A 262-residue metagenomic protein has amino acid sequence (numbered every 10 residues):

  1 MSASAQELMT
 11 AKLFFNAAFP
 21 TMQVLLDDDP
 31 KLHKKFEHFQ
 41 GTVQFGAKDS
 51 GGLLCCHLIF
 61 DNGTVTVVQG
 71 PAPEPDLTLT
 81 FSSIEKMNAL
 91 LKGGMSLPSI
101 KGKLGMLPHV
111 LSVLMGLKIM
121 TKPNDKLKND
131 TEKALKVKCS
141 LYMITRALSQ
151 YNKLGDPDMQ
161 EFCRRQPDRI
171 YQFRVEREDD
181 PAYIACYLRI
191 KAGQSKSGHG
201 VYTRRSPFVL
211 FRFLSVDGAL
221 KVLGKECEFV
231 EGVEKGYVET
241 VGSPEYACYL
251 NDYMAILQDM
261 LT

Functional and structural regions predicted by a protein language model:
S2-T262: Feature captures hydrophobic
